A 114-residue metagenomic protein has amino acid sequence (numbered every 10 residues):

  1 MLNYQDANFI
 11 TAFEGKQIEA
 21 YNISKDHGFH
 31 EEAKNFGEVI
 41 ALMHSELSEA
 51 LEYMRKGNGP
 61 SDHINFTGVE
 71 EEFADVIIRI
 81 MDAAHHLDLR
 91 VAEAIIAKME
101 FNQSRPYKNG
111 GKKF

Functional and structural regions predicted by a protein language model:
M1-F114: Flexible "arm" and connector segments at domain edges
